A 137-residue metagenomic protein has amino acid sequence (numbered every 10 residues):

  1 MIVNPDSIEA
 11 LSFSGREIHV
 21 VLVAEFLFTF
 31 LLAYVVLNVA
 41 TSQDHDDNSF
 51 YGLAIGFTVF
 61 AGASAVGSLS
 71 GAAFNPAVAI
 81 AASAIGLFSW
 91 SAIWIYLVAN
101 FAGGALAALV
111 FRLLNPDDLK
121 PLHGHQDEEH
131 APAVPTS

Functional and structural regions predicted by a protein language model:
M1-S137: Membrane-interface helix-loop junctions and terminal tails of multi-pass membrane proteins
